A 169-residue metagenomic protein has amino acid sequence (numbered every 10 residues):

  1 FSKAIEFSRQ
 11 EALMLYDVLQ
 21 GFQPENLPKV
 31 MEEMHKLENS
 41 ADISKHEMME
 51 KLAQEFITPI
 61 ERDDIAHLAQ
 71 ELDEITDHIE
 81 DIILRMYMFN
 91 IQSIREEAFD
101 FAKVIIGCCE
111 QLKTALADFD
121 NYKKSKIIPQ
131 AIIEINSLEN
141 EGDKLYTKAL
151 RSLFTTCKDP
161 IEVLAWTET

Functional and structural regions predicted by a protein language model:
F1-T169: Cytosolic, long alpha-helical scaffolding segments
